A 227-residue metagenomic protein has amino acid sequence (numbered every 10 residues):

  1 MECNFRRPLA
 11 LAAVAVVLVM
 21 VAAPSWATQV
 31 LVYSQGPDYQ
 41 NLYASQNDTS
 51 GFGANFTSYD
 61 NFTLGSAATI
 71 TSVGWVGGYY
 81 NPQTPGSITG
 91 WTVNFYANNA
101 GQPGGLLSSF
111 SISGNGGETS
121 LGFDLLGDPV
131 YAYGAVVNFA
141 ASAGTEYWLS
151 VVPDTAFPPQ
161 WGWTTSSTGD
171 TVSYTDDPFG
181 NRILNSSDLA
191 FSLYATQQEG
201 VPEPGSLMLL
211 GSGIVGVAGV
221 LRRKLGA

Functional and structural regions predicted by a protein language model:
E2-A12: Bacterial N-terminal signal peptides that target proteins for export
L11-V30, F191-I214: Short, threonine-centered small-residue motifs that mark membrane-proximal processing/anchoring sites and TM-junction
P24-N47: Boundary/junction segments of secreted and surface-exposed precursor proteins
V30-L31, T165-G200: PGST-rich, cysteine-poor low-complexity/disordered linker and tail segments that act as flexible spacers
G53-L64, Y133: Short beta-strands within extracellular/lumenal beta-sheet-rich domains
G65-G74, G144: Extended extracellular/luminal ectodomain segments enriched in beta-structured repeat modules
Y79, P85-D170: Aromatic- and Gly/Pro-enriched, solvent-exposed loop/edge beta-strand patches characteristic of beta-rich domains
A218-A227: C-terminal membrane-anchoring or membrane-association module
